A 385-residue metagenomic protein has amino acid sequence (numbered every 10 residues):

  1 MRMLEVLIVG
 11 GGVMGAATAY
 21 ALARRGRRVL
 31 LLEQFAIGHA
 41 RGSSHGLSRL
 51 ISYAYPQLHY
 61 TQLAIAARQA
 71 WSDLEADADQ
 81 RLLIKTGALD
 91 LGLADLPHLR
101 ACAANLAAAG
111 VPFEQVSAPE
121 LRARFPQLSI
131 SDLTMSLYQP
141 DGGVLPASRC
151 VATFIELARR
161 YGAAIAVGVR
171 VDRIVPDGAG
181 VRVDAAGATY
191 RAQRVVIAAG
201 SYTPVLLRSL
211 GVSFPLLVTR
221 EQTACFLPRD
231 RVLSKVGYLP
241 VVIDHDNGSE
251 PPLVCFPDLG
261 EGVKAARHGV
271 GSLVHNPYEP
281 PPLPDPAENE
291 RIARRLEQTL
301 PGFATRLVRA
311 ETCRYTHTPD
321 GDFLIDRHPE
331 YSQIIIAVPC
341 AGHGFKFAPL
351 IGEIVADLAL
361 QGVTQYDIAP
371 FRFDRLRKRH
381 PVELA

Functional and structural regions predicted by a protein language model:
R2-M14: Beta1/beta-strand and adjacent pyrophosphate-binding region of the FAD-binding site in flavoprotein oxidoreductases
L7-V9, Y190-Y202, G352: Short hydrophobic core segments
M14, I37, Y202: Conserved Rossmann-like nucleotide-cofactor binding loop
Y20-R24, D79-L83, T189, S201-Q333: Active-site substrate-recognition segment that forms the wall of the catalytic cavity or substrate channel
A23-S44: Glycine-rich FAD pyrophosphate-binding loop
S48-R124, P252-L253, P280: Dinucleotide-binding Rossmann-like beta1-alpha1 core, especially the glycine-rich loop that anchors the ADP
S72-D73, L93-Y161, A166-V167, R173-A179 (+1 more regions): Flavin (FAD/FMN) cofactor-binding and adjacent substrate-gating region of FAD-dependent oxidoreductase domains
R294-A385: C-terminal catalytic lobe of FAD-dependent flavoproteins
